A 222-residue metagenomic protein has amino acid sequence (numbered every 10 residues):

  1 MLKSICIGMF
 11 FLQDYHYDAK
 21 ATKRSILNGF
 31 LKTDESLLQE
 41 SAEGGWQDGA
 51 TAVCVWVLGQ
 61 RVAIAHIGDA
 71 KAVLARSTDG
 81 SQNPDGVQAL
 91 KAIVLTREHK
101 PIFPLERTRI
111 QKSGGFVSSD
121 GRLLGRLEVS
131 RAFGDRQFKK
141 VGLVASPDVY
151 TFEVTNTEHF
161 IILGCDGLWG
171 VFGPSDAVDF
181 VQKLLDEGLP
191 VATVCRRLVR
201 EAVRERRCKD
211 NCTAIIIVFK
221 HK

Functional and structural regions predicted by a protein language model:
M1-K222: PP2C/PPM-type serine/threonine phosphatase catalytic domain
